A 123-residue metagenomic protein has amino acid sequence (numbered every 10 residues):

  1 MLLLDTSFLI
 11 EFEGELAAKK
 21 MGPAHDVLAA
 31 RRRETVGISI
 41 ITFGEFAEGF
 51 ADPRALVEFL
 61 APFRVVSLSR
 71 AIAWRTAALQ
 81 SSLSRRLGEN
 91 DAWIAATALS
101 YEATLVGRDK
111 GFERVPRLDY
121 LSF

Functional and structural regions predicted by a protein language model:
M1, A95, L99-F123: Acidic, PIN/NYN-like endoribonuclease modules and their adjacent C-terminal/linker elements
M1-G37, A47-E58: Short, well-structured N-terminal submotif of metal-dependent ribonuclease cores
D5-T6, F46, T76, A98: Generic structural signal for small/hydrophobic residues in well-ordered secondary structure, especially within
D5-T6, S39-T42, R108: A secondary-structure boundary/capping signal
L9, F43-F46, A73, F112: A generic structural signal for short hydrophobic patches within well-formed alpha-helices
F43, P53-L56, A73, D91: A general structural signal for well-ordered alpha-helical segments in protein cores
F59-A61, P116: Short, structured coil segments at secondary-structure junctions
R64-R108: Active-site neighborhoods of divalent-metal-dependent phosphate/nucleic-acid chemistry enzymes
